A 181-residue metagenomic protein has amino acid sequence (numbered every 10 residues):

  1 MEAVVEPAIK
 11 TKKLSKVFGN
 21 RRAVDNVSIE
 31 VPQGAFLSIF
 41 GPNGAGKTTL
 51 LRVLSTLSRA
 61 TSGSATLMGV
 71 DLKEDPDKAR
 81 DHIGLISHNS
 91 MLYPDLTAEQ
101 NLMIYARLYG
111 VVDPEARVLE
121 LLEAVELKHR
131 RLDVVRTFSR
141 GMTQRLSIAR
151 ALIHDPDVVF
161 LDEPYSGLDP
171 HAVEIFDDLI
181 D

Functional and structural regions predicted by a protein language model:
F40-P42: The feature captures the beta-strand-to-loop junction immediately N-terminal to the Walker
G63-D71, A79: Conserved ABC transporter NBD signature motif
M103, R107-R130: Conserved ABC ATPase "signature" region
D155: Conserved catalytic motifs of ABC-family nucleotide-binding domains
V159-D162: Catalytic Walker B motif of ABC-type/P-loop ATPase nucleotide-binding domains
